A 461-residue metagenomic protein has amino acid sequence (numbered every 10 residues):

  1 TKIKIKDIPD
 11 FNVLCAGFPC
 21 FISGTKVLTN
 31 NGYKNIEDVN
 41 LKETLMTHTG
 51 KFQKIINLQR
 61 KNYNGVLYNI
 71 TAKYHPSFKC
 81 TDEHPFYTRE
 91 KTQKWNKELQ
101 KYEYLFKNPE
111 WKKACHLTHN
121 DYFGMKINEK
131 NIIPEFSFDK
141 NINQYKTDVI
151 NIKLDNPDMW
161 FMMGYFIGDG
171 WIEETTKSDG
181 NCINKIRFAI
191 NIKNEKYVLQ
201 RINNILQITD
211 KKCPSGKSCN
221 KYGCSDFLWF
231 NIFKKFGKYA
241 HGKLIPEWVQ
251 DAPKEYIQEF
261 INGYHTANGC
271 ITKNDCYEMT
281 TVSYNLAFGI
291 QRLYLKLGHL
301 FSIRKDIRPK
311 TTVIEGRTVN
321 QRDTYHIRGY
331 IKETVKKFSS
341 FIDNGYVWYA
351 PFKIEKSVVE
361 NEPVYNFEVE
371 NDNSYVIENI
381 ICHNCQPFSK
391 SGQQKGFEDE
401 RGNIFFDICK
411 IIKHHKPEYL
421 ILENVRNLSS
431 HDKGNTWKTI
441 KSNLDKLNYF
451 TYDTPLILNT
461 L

Functional and structural regions predicted by a protein language model:
K2-N12, G17-C20, Q386-L461: Class I S-adenosyl-L-methionine
C20-N40: Protein maturation boundaries and topogenic segments
T44, H48, Q59-N96, Q100-T311 (+1 more regions): Intein-associated homing endonuclease modules of the LAGLIDADG/DOD-type, together with closely related HINT-family
M46-K54, D343-Y349: Short coil-to-beta-strand transition motifs
I190, V282, Y330, S339-I342 (+2 more regions): Alpha-helix N-cap and loop-to-helix initiation/capping positions
R201, G289, L293, R328 (+1 more regions): Alpha-helical scaffold elements adjacent to nucleotide-binding pockets in ATP/GTP-utilizing enzyme cores
N231-I232, F236, A240-H241, T312-Y349 (+2 more regions): Long, continuous compositionally biased terminal/linker segments
K296-K305, V347-F352, D445-L461: Conserved short secondary-structure elements within globular domains
